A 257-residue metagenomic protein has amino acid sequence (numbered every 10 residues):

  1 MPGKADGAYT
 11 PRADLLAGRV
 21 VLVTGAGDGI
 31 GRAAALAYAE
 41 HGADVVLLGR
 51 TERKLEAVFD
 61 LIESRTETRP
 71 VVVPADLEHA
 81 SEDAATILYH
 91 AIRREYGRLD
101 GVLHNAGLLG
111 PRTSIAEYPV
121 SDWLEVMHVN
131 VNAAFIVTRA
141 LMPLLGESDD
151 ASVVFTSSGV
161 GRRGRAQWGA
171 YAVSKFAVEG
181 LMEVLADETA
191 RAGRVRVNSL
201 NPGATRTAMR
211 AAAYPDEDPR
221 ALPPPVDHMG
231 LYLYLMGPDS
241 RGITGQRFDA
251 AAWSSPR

Functional and structural regions predicted by a protein language model:
P2-D6, R191, V195, S199-L200 (+2 more regions): C-terminal helical subdomain
V20, G27-G29: Conserved glycine-rich cofactor-binding loop
A43-A57: Conserved glycine-rich Rossmann-like NAD(P)H-binding loop of the short-chain dehydrogenase/reductase
L88, T113-I115, D122-L124: Substrate-binding pocket helix/loop in short-chain dehydrogenase/reductase
T138, S174: Active-site helix of classical SDR
S158: Residue(s) in the substrate-gating loop at a strand-loop-helix junction that position the organic substrate next
R163, V184-V195: Active-site-adjacent segment of SDR/Rossmann-fold oxidoreductases
